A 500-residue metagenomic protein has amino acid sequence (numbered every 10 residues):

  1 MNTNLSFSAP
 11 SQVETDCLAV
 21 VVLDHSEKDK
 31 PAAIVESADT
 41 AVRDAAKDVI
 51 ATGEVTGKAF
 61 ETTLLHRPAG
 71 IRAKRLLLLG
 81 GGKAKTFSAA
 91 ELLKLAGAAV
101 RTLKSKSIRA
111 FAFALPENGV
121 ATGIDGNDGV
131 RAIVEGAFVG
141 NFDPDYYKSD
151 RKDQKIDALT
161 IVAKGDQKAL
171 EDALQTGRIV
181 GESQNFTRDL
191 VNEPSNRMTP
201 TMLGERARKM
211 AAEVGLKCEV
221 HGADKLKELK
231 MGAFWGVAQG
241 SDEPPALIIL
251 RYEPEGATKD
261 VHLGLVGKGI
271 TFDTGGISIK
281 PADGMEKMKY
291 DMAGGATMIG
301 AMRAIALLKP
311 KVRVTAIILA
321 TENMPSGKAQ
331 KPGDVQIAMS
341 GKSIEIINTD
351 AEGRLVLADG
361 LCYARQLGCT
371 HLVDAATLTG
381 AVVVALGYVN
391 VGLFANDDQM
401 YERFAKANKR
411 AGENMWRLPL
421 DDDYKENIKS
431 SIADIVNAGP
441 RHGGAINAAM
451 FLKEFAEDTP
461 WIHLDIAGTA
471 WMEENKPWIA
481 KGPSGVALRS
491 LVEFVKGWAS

Functional and structural regions predicted by a protein language model:
M1-G269: Short amphipathic alpha-helical segment within the helicase RecA-like ATPase core that mediates nucleic-acid
V55, G204-S500: A generic structural signal for tightly packed, nonpolar segments enriched in small/aliphatic residues
